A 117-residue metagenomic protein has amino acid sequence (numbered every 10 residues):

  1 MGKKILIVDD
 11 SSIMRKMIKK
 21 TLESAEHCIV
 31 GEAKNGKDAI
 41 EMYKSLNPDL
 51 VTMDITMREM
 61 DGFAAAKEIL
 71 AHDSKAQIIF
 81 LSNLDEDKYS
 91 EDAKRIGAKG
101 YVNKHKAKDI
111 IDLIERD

Functional and structural regions predicted by a protein language model:
V8-D9, A33, V51: Conserved sequence signature across two-component system core domains
S12-G31: Two-component/phosphorelay signaling modules centered on CheY-like receiver
N35-D38, D61-A64: Acidic catalytic/metal-coordinating carboxylates
K44-L46, E68-A76, I96: Conserved phosphotransfer cores of two-component systems
L46-T52: Active-site beta3 strand of CheY-like receiver
R58: The feature encodes the CheY-like receiver
A64, D85-D112: Alpha4 helix (beta4-alpha4-beta5 surface) of REC/receiver domains from two-component response regulators
